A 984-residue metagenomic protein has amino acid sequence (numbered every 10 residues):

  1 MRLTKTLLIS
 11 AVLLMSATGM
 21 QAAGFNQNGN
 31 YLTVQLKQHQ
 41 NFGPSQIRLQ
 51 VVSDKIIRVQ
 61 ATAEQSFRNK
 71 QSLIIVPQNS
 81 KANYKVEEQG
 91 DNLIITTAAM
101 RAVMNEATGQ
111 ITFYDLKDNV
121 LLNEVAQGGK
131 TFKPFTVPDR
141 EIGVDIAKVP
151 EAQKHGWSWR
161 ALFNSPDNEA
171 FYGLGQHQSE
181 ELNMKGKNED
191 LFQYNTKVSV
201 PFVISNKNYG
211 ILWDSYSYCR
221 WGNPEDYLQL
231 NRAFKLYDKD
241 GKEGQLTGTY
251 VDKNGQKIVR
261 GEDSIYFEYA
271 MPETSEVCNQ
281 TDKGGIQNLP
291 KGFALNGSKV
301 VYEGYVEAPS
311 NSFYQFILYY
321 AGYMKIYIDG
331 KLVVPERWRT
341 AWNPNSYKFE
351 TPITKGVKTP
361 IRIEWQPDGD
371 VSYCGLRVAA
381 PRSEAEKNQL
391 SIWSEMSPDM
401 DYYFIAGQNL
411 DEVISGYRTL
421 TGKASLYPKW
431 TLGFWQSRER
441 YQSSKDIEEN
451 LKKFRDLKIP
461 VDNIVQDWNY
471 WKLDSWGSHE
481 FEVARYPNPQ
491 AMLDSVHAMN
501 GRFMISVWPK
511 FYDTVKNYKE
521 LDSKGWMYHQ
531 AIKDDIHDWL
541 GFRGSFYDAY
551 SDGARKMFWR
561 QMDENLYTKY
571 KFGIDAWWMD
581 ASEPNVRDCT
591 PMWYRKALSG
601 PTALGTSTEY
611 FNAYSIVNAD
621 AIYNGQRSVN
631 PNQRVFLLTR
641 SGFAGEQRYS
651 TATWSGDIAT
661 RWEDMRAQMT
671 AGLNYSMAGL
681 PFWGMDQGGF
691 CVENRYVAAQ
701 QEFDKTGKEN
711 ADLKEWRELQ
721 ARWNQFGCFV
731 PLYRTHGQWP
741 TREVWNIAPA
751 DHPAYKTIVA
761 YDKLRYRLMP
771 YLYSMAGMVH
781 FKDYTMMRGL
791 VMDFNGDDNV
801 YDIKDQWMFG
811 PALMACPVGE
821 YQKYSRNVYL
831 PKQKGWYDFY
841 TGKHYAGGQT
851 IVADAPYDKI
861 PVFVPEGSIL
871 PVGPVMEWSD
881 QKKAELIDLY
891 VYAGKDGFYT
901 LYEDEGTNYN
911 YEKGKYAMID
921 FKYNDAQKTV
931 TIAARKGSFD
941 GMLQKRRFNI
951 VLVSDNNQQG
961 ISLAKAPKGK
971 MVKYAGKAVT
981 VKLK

Functional and structural regions predicted by a protein language model:
M1-N26: Bacterial Sec-dependent N-terminal signal peptides
F25, G29, R48-L93, K133: A low-complexity, Ser/Thr/Gly/Pro-enriched, surface-exposed linker/loop concept that marks segments flanking
E64, P134, Y347-F349, Q366-V371 (+2 more regions): Aromatic- and carboxylate-enriched substrate-binding clefts and catalytic-loop regions of carbohydrate-active enzymes
N69-K85, N288, I328-F349, H529-Q530 (+3 more regions): Solvent-exposed beta-strand/loop surfaces of large extracellular or lumenal domains
E88-G241, G255, Y314-L318, Y323 (+7 more regions): Catalytic and substrate-binding clefts that recognize carbohydrates or anionic sugar/phosphate headgroups
R232-S310, D399-L426, P753: Extended carbohydrate-recognition surfaces in non-catalytic/accessory domains of CAZymes and lectin-like proteins
E307-Q315, Q927: Extended extracellular/luminal ectodomain segments enriched in beta-structured repeat modules
Y623-V635, G642-W654, Y675-M685, F690-T929 (+1 more regions): Catalytic core of carbohydrate-active enzymes
